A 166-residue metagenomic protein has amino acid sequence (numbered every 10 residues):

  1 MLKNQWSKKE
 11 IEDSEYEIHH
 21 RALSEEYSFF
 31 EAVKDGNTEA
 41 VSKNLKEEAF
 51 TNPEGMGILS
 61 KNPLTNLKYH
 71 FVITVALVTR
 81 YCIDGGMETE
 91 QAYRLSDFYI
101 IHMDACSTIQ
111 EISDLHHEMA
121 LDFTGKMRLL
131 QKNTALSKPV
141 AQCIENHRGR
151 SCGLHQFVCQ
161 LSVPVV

Functional and structural regions predicted by a protein language model:
M1-G153: Inter-domain helical "communication" segments and dimerization helices that couple sensory or membrane-embedded modules
L154-S162: Short alpha-helical "recognition helix" segments of helix-turn-helix
V165-V166: Recognition helix of helix-turn-helix DNA-binding domains
